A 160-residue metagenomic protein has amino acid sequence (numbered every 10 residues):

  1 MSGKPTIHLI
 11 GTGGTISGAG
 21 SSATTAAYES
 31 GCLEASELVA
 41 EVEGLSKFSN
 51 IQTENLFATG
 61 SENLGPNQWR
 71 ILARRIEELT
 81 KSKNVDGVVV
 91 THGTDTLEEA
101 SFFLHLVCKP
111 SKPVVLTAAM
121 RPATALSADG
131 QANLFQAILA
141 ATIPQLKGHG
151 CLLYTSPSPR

Functional and structural regions predicted by a protein language model:
S2-E78: N-terminal glycine-rich anion-binding loop in soluble enzyme alpha/beta folds
T12-G14, G93-T94, A119-P122: Short, ordered loop/turn segments at secondary-structure junctions
K83-D86: Short acidic/histidine-rich motifs immediately flanking catalytic phosphotransfer sites in two-component signaling
V90-S111: Short Gly/Thr/Asp-enriched flexible loops that form oxyanion-binding sites at enzyme active sites
S111, T117-D129: Proline/glycine-rich low-complexity loops and linkers
A125-L153: Short, glycine-/small-residue-rich phosphate/pyrophosphate-handling segment
Y154-P159: Conserved small/polar residues in nucleotide/adenosyl-binding loops
